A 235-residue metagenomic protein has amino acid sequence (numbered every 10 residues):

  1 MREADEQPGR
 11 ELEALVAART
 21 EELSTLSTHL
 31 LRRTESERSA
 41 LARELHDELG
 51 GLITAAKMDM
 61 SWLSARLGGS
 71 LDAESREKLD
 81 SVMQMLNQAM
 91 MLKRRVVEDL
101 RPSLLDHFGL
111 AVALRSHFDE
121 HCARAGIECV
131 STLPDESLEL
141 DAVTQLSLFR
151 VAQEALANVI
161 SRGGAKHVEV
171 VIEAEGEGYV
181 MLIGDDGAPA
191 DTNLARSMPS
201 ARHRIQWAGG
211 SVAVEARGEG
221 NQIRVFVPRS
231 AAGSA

Functional and structural regions predicted by a protein language model:
M1-A235: Coiled-coil dimerization/phosphotransfer module
